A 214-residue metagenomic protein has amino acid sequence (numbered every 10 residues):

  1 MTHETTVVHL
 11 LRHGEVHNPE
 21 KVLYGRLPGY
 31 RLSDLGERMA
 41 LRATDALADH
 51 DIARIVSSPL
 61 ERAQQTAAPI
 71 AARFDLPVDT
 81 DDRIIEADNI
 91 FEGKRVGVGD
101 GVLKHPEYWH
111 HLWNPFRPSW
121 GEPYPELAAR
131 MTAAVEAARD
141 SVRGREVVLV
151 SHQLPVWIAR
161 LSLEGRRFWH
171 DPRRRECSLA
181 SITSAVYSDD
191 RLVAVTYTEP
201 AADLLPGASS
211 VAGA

Functional and structural regions predicted by a protein language model:
T2-T6, L76-T80, E86-D100, D140-R145 (+1 more regions): Acidic, low-complexity terminal tails and accessory targeting/binding regions of phosphate-metabolizing enzymes
V8, R145-Q153: Generic beta-sheet signal
R12-I70, W120-T132: Loop-to-helix element that buttresses phosphate recognition and phosphoryl-transfer chemistry
V16, P155-V156: Short active-site segment of divalent metal-dependent hydrolases/proteases that encodes the spacing between
R42-Y108: Phosphate-coordination/substrate-recognition cap region in phosphate-metabolizing enzymes
H50-A53, D140-V148: Surface-exposed helix-capping loop/turn segments at secondary-structure junctions
P69, I158-S162: Active-site signature of alpha/beta-hydrolase-fold catalytic machinery across serine- and Asp/Cys-nucleophile hydrolases
H105-E126: Short glycine/proline- and acidic residue-enriched helix-loop micro-motifs that form flexible lids or anion-recognition
